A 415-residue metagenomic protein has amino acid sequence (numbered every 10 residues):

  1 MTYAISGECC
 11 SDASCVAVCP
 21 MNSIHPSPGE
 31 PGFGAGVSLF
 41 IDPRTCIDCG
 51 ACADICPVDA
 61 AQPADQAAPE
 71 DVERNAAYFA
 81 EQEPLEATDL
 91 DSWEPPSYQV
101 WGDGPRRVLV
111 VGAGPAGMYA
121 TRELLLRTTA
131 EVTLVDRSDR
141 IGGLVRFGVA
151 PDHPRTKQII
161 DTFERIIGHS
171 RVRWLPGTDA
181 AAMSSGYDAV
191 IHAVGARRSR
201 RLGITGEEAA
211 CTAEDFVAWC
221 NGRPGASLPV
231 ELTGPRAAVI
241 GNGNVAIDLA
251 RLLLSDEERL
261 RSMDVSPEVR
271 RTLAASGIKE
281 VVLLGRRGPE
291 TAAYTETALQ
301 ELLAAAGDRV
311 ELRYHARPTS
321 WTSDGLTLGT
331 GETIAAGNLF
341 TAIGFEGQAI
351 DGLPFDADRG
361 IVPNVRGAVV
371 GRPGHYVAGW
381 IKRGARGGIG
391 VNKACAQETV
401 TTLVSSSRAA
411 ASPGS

Functional and structural regions predicted by a protein language model:
S14-G34, S38, A51-A68: Iron-sulfur cluster-binding cysteine motifs and their immediate structural context in ferredoxin-like electron-transfer
V16, F33, A209-S227, I334-A385: FAD-site-proximal beta/loop scaffold in flavoenzymes
N75-Q99, S199-A275, G360-A368: Glycine-rich dinucleotide-binding loop and its adjacent helix/turn
R106-A130, A246-L253: N-terminal Rossmann-like FAD-binding beta1-loop-alpha1 element of flavoenzymes
I141, R155-I159, A209, R236 (+3 more regions): Dinucleotide-binding/catalytic capping subdomain of oxidoreductase cores
I141-A189: N-terminal Rossmann-like dinucleotide/flavin-binding domain of flavoprotein oxidoreductases that bind FAD/FMN
G177-V190, G225-A226, R317-T333: Conserved beta-strand-loop-beta-strand element in the redox core of flavoprotein oxidoreductases
R372-A410: A conserved FAD-binding loop/helix module that cradles the flavin
